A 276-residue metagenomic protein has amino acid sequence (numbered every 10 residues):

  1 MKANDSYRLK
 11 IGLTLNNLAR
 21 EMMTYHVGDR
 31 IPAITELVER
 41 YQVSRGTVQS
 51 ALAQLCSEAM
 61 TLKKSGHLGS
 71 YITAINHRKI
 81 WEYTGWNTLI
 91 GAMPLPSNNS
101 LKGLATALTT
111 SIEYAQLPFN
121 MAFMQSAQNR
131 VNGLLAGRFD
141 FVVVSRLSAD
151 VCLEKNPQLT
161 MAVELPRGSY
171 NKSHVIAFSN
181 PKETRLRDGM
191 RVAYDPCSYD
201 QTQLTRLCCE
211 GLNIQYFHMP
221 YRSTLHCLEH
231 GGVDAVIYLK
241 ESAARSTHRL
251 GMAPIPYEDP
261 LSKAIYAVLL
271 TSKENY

Functional and structural regions predicted by a protein language model:
M1-A33: Extreme N-terminal segment that seeds HTH/winged-HTH DNA-binding domains in transcriptional regulators
Y25-R30, M60-T61, F139, V233: Conserved hydrophobic residue
R30-K64: N-terminal helix-turn-helix
K64-H77: Short, Lys/Arg-rich nucleic-acid/phosphate-binding segment
N76-R78, V163-S179, R249-Y276: Periplasmic-binding protein-like
L89-L204: Mid-protein regulatory/catalytic core that forms ligand/cofactor-binding pockets and protein-protein interaction
M121-N132, Q215-E229: Short helix-initiation/N-cap motifs at beta->coil->alpha
V143-N156, H226-E258: A ligand-binding cleft/hinge motif common to bilobed small-molecule-binding domains
